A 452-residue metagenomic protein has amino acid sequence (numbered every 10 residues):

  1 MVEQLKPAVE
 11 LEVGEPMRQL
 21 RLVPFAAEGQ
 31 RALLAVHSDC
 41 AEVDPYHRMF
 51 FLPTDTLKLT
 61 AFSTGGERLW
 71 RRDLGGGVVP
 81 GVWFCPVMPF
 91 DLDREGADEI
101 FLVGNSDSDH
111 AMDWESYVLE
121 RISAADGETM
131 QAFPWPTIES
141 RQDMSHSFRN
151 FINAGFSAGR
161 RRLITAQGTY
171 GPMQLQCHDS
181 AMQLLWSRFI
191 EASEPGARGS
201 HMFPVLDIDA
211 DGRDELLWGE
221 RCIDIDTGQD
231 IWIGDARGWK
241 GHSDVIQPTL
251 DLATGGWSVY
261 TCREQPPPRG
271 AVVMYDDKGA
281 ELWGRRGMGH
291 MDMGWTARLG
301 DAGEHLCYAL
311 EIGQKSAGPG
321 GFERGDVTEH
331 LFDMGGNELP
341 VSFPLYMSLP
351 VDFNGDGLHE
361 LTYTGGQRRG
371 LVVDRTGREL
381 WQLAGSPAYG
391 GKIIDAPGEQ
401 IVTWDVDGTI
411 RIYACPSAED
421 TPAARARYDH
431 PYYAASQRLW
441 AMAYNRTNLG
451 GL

Functional and structural regions predicted by a protein language model:
M1-L452: Beta-propeller-forming repeat regions
